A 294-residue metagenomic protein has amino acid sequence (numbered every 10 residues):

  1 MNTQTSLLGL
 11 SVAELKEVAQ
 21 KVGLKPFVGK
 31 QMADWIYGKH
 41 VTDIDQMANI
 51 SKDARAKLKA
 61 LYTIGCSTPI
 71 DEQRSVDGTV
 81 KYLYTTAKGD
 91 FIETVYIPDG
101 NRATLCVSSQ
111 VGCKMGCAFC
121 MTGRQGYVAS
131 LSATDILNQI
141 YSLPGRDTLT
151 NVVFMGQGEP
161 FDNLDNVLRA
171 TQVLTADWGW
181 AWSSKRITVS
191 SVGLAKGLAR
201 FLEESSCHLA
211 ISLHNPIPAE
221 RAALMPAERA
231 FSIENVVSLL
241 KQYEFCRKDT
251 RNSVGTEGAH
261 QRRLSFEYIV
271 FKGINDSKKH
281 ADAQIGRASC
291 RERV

Functional and structural regions predicted by a protein language model:
M1-A103: Flexible, acidic/Gly-rich N-terminal and inter-domain linker regions that tether and position cofactor-handling modules
T42, M115, K196: Glycine-centered loop/turn positions within well-structured domains that cap or flank conserved ligand/cofactor-binding
S75, S108-S109, S190, S212: Short linear Ser/Thr-Pro motifs
P98-D135: Canonical Radical SAM [4Fe-4S] cluster-binding loop centered on the CxxxCxxC motif and its immediate flanking residues
T134, N138-R146: Ferredoxin-type iron-sulfur electron-transfer modules in oxidoreductases and energy-metabolism complexes
P144-N151, G156-R293: Conserved AdoMet/S-adenosylmethionine-binding subsite of the radical SAM
